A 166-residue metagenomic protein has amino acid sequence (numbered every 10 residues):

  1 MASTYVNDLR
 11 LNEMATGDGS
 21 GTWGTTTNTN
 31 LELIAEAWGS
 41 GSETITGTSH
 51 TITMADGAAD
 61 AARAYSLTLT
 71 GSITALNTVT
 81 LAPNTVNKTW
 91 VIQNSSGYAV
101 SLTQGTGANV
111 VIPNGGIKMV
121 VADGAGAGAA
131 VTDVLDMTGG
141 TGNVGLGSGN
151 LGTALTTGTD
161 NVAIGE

Functional and structural regions predicted by a protein language model:
A2-V100: Exposed extracellular interaction/assembly regions and N-terminal maturation sites
G24-T29, N114-G124: Extracellular disulfide-bonded cysteine-rich modules/repeats
L31-S40, Y98-G105, V121-D136: Short, surface-exposed terminal/edge motifs of secreted or surface/virion proteins that either
G41, I45-T51, T103-N109, A130 (+2 more regions): Intrinsic low-complexity, repeat-rich intrinsically disordered segments enriched in small/flexible residues
T74-A75, G97, K118, G126 (+1 more regions): Extracellular beta-strand scaffolds
N77-V79, A108-I112, K118, G142 (+2 more regions): Parallel beta-helix/beta-solenoid repeats that form elongated, surface-exposed shafts/blades used for receptor binding
N84-K88, P113-K118: Trp-centered recognition loops
A122, V134-E166: Glycine- and small/polar-enriched repetitive beta-structure motifs of secreted/surface proteins
